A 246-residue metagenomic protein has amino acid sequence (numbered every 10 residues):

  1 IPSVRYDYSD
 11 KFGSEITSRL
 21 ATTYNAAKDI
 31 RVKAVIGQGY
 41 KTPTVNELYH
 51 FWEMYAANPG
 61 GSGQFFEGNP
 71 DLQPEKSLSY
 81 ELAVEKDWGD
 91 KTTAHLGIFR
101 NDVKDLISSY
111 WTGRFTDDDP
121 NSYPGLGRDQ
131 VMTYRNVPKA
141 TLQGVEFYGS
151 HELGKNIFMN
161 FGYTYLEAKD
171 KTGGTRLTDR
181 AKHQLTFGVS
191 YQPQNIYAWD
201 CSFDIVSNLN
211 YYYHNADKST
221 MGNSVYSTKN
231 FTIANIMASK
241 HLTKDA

Functional and structural regions predicted by a protein language model:
I1-R19, T23, G149-T164: Surface-exposed extracellular loop regions of Gram-negative outer-membrane beta-barrel proteins
P2-Y6, A34-Q38, E47, L96-R100 (+2 more regions): Transmembrane beta-barrel strands of outer-membrane/channel proteins
R5-I16, P70-P74, R176-L177, V225-T228: Outer-membrane beta-barrel proteins
F12-T17, N46-F51, N58-G61, L106-G113 (+2 more regions): Outer-membrane beta-barrel translocator domains and adjoining extracellular loop/strand segments of Gram-negative
E15-N25, V32, R180-P193, I236-A238: Feature captures outer-membrane beta-barrel proteins of Gram-negative bacteria and organelles
D29, Q38-H95, R100-V103, R114 (+4 more regions): Outer-membrane beta-barrel signature, preferentially recognizing the C-terminal barrel domain of Gram-negative
D29-V32, D90-A94, N156-M159, N195-C201 (+1 more regions): Repeated loop/turn-to-beta-strand initiation elements of outer-membrane beta-barrel proteins
F99-D102, P120-N215: Gram-negative outer-membrane beta-barrel transporters
